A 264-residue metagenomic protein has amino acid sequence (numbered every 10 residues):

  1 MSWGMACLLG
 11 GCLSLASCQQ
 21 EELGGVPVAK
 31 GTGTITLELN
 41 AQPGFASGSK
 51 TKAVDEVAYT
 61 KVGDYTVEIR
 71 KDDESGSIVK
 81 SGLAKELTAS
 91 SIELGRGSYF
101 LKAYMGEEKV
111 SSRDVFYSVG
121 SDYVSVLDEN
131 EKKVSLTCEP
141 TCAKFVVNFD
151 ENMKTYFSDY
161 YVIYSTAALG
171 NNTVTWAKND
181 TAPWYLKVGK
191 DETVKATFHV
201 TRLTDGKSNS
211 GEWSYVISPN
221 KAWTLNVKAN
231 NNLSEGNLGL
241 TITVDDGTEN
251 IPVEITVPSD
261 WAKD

Functional and structural regions predicted by a protein language model:
M1-A16: Sec-dependent bacterial lipoprotein signal peptides
C18-K80, A84-D264: Extracytoplasmic cysteine-anchoring/structural motifs
